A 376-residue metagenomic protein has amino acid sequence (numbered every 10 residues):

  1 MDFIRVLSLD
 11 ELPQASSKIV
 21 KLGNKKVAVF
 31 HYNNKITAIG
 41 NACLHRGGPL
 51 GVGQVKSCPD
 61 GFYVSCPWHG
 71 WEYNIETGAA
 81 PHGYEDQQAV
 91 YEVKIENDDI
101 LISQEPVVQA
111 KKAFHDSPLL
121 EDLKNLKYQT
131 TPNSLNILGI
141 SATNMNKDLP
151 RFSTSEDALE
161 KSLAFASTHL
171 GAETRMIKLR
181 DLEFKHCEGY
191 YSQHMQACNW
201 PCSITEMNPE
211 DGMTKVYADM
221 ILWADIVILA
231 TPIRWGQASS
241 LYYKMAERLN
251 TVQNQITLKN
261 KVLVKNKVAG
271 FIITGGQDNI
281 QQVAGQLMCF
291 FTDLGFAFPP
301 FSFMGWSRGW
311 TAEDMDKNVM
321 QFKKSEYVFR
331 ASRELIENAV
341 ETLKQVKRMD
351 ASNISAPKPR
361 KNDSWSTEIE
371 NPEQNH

Functional and structural regions predicted by a protein language model:
D2-L9: Short amphipathic
E11, P118-N254, L258, F322 (+1 more regions): N-terminal beta1-alpha1-beta2 submodule of the flavodoxin-like/Rossmannoid cofactor-binding fold
Q14-N125, I204-V216: Rieske [2Fe-2S] iron-sulfur-binding domain
K25, L135-N136, K267: Nucleotide donor/acceptor-binding cores
Y32, A142, L179, I273-G276: Cofactor-binding loop segments of dinucleotide-utilizing enzymes, especially the Rossmann-like FAD- and NAD(P)+-binding
V107, A113-H115, F290-W310, K317 (+1 more regions): A charged, well-structured terminal subsegment
S240-L241, L258-W306: Short, glycine-/small-residue-rich phosphate/pyrophosphate-handling segment
